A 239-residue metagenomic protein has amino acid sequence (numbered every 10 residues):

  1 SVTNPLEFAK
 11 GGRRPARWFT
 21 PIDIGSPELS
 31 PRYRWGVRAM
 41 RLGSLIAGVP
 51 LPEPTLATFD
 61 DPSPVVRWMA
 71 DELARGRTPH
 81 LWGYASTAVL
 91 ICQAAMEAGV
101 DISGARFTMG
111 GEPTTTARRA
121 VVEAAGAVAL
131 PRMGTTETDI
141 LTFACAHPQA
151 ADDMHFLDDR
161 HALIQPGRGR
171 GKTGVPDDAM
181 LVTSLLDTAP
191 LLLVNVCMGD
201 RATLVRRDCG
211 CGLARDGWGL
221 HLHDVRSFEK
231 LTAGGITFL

Functional and structural regions predicted by a protein language model:
S1, S30-P50, F156-R168, L204-L222: Short N-terminal secondary-structure initiator segments
S1-G126, L130, E137-T138, T142-H147: Active-site phosphate/ATP/adenylate-binding loop shared across adenylate-forming ligases
E7-F8, P15, V182, A202 (+1 more regions): Short beta-strand element of the conserved SAM-dependent methyltransferase core
P50-A57, L192-N195, T232-L239: Short, exposed beta-strand "edge-strand" segments with a Pro/Gly-rich flavor and a Y/T-containing core
D101, G169-G171, D187, S227 (+1 more regions): Short, solvent-exposed coil/turn linker segments
A105, M109, P113-C209: Conserved AMP-binding/adenylate-forming
R201, L213-L239: Adenylate-forming
